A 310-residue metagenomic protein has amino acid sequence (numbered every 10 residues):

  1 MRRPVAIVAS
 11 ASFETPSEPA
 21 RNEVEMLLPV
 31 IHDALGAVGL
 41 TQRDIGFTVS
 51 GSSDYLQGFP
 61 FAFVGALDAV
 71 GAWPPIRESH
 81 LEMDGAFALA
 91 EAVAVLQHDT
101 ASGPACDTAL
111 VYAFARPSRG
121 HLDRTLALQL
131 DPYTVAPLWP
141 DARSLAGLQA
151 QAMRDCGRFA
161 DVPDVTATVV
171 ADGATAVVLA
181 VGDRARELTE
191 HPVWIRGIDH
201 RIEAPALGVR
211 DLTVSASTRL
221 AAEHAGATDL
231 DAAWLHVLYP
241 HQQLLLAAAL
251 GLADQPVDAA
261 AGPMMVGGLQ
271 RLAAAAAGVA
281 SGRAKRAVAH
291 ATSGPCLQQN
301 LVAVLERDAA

Functional and structural regions predicted by a protein language model:
M1-P16: N-terminal amphipathic/basic leader segments beginning at the initiator methionine
R2-A6, R21-V24, L28-P29, L35 (+3 more regions): Claisen-condensing/thiolase-fold acyl-transfer catalytic domains that form or cleave C-C bonds in fatty acid
S12-P16, P74, P132, A204: A short, mixed-charge helix-start or loop-turn motif at secondary-structure junctions
P16, G120, Q243: Active-site-proximal flexible loops/turns
D33-D44: Signal peptide-proximal N-terminal region of secreted/periplasmic/extracellular or secretory-lumen proteins
T41-Q42, R158-F159, A227-D229: Helix N-cap / loop-to-helix initiation motif
F47-S50: N-terminal low-complexity or amphipathic/hydrophobic leaders
V111-C156: Flexible glycine-/small-residue-enriched beta->alpha junction loops that bind anionic phosphate/pyrophosphate groups
